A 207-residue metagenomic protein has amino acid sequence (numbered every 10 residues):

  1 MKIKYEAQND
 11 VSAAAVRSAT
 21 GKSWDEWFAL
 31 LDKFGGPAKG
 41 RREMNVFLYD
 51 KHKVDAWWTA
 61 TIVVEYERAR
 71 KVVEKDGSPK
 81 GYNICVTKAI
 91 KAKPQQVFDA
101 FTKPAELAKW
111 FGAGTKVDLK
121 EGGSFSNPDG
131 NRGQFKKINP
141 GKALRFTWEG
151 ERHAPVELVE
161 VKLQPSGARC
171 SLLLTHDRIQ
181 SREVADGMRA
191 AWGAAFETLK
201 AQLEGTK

Functional and structural regions predicted by a protein language model:
K4-V46: Eukaryotic low-complexity, mixed-charge intrinsically disordered interaction/regulatory segments enriched in acidic
L31-K33, K75-Q95: Terminal, regulation- and interaction-focused segments at domain boundaries
D55-A69, K75, P79, D177-K207: A conserved amphipathic terminal alpha-helix motif
C85-V86, A92, Q96, T102-Q134 (+1 more regions): Short beta-edge strand/loop motif at the mouth of beta-sheet-based domains
P94, K136-G141, L163-C170: A short, structured loop/turn motif at beta-sheet edges
V97-F98, L107, F125, F135 (+4 more regions): Hydrophobic pocket/interface hotspot
R132-N139, A143-R152: Short, conserved beta-strand/beta-arch hydrophobic-aromatic motifs that form part of recognition grooves or interface
T147, E151-A194, L199: Beta-strand/loop substructures that line and gate deep hydrophobic ligand-binding cavities in soluble
